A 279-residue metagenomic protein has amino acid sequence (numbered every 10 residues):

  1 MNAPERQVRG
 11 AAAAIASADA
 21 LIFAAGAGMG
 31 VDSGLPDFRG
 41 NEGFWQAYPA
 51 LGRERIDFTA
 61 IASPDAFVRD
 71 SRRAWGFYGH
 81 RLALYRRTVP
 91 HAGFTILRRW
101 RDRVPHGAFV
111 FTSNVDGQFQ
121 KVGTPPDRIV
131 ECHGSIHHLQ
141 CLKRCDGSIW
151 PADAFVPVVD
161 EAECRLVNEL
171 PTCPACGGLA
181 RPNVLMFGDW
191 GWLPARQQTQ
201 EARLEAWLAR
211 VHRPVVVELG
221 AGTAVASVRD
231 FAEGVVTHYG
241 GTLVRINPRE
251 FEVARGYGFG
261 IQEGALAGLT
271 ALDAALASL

Functional and structural regions predicted by a protein language model:
M1-L279: Conserved catalytic alpha/beta core of Sir2/sirtuin-type deacylases, generalized to analogous enzyme cores that bind
